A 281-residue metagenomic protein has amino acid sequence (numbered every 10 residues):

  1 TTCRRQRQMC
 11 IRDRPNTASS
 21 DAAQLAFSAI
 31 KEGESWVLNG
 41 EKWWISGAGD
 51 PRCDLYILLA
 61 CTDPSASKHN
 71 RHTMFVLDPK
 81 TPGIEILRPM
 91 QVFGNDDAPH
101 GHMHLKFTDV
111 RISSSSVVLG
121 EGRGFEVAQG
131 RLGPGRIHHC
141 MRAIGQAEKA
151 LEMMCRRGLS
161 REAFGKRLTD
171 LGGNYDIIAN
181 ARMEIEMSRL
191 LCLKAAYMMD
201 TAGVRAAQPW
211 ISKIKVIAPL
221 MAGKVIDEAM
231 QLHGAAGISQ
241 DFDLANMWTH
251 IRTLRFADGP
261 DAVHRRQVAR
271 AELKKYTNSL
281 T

Functional and structural regions predicted by a protein language model:
T1-I11: Single conserved hydrophobic/aromatic residue that forms the stacking wall/gate of nucleotide- or nucleobase-binding
R14-A18, W44-S46, M90-G94: Short, solvent-exposed loop/turn elements at beta->coil junctions and helix N-caps that rim active or binding pockets
S20-A23, A48-C53, K68-R71, D97-P99 (+1 more regions): Short glycine/proline-enriched turns and hinge-like loops at secondary-structure junctions
A22, K31-W36, H104-K106, R123 (+1 more regions): Alpha-helical interface subdomain recognition
Q24-A26, K80-R111: Flexible, small-/acidic-enriched active-site or ligand-binding loops
A29-G33, T62-P64: Short, low-complexity Ser/Thr-rich regulatory SLiMs
N39-L87: A short core secondary-structure module
D109-V127: Long, acidic (Asp/Glu-rich), low-complexity accessory segments flanking structured domains
